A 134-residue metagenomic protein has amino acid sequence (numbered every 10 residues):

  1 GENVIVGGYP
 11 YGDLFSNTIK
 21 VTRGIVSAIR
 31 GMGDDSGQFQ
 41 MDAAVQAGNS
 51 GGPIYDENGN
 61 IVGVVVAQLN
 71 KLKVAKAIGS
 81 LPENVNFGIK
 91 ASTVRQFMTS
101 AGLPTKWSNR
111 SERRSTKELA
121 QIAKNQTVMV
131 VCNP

Functional and structural regions predicted by a protein language model:
G1, V6, V26, M41 (+4 more regions): Terminal peptide-recognition signature
G1-Q38, Q46-N49, V65-K76: Flexible, gly/ser-rich surface segments that form the specificity/activation loops bordering the active-site cleft
V6-N17, I61-P134: C-terminal cap/linker of serine protease catalytic domains
M32-D34, A47, D56-E57, A120-K124: Extracellular/periplasmic catalytic domains that process cell-envelope and extracellular macromolecules
D35, F39-Q40, L81-E83: A generic, residue-level signal for flexible/boundary positions that often mark functional hotspots
D42-V45, N133-P134: A structural micro-motif recognizing beta-strand termini and the immediately following turn/loop segments
V45, G52-Y55, P82-V85: Flexible, glycine-rich surface segments
